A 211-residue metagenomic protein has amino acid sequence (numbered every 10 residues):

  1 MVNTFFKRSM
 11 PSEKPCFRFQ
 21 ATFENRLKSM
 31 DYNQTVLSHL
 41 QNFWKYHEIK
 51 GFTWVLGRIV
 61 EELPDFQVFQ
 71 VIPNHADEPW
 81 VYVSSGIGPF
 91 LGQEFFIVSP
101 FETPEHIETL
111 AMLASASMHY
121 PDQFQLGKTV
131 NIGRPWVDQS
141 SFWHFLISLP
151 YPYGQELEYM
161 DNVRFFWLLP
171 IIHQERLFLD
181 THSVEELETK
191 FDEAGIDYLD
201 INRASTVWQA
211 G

Functional and structural regions predicted by a protein language model:
N3-F5, M10-S12, F23-R26: Short, often N-terminal, low-complexity regions that either remain intrinsically disordered or form a short helix
F19, F23-G92, F96-G211: Acidic, proline/glycine-rich low-complexity IDRs
